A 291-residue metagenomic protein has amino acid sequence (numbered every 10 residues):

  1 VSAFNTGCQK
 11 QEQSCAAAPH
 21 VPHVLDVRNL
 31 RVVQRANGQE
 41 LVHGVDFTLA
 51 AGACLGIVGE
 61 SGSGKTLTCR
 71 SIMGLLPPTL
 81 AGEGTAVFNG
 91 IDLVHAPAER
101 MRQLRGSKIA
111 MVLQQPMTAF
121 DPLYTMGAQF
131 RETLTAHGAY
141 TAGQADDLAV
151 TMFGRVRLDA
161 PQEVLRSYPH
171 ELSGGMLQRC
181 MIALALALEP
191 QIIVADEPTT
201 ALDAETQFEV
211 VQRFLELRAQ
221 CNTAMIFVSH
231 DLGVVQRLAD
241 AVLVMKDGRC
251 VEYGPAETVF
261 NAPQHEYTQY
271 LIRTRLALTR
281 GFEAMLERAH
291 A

Functional and structural regions predicted by a protein language model:
A3-G7, S14-H23, D159-L165, P255-A291: Short catalytic/signature loops enriched in Gly
A81-D92: Conserved ABC transporter NBD signature motif
S167-L172, M176: Conserved ABC ATPase signature
A187-Q191: A short, proline-enriched helix->beta-strand linker immediately N-terminal to the Walker B motif in ABC-type P-loop
F208-C221: Helical segment within the ABC ATPase nucleotide-binding domain
V235-R237: A short, surface-exposed alpha-helical micro-motif characterized by mixed small hydrophobic and charged/polar residues
C250-G254: ABC ATPase "signature
